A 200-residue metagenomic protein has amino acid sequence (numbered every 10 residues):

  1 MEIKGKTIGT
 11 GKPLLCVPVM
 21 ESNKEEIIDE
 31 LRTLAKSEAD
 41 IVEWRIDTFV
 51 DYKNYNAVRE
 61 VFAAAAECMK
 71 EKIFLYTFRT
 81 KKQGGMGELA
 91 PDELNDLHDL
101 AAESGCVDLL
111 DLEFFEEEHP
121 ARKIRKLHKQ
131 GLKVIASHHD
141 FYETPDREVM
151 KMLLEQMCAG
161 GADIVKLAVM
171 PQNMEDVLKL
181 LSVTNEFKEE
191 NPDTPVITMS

Functional and structural regions predicted by a protein language model:
K4-G9: Short boundary motifs at domain starts and secondary-structure transition points
T10-K129, H138-P145: Active-site beta->alpha loop and helix N-cap motifs at the rims of alpha/beta catalytic domains
L109, F114-S200: Catalytic alpha/beta core domains of metabolic enzymes, predominantly
